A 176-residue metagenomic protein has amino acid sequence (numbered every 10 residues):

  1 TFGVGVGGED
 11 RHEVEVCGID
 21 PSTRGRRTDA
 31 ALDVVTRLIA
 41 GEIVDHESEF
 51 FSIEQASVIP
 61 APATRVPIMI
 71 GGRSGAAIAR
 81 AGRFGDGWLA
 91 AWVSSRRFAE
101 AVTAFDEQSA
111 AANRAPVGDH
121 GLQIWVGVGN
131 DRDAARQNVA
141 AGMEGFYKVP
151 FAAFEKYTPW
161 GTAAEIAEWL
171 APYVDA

Functional and structural regions predicted by a protein language model:
T1-A176: Active-site-adjacent structural elements that line small-molecule/cofactor binding pockets in enzymes
